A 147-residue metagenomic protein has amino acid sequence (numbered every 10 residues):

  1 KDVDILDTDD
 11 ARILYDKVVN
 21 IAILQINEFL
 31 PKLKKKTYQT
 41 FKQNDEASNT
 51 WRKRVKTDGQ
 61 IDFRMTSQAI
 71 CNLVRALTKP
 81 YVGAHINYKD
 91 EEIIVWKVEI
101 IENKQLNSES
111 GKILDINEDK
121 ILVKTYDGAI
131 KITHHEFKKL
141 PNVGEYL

Functional and structural regions predicted by a protein language model:
K1-I101: Active-site-proximal loop/hinge segments within enzyme catalytic domains
F63-L147: An anion-binding loop in the catalytic cleft
